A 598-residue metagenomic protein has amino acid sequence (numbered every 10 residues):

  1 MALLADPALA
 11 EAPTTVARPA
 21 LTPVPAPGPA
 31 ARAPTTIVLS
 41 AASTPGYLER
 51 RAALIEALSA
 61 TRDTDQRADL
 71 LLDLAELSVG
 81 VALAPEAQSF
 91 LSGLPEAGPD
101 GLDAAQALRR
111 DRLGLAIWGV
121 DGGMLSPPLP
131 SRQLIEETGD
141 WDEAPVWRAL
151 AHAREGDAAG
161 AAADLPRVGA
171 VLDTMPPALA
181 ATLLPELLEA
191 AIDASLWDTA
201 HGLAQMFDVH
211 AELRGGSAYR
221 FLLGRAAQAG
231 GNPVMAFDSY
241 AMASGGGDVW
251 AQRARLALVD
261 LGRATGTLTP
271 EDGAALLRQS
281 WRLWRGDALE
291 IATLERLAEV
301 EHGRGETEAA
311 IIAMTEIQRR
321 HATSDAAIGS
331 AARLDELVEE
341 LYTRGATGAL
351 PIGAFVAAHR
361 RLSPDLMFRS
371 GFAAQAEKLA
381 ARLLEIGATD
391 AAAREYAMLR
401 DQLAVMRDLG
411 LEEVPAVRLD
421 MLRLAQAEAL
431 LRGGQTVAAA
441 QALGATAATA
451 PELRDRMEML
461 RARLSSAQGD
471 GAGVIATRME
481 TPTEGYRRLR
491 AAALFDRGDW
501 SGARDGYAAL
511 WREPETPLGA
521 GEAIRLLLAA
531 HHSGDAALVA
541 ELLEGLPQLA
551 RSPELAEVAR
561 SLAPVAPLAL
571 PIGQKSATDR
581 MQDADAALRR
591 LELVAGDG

Functional and structural regions predicted by a protein language model:
L3-G598: Acidic, polar-rich low-complexity tracts and alpha-helical solenoid repeat scaffolds
